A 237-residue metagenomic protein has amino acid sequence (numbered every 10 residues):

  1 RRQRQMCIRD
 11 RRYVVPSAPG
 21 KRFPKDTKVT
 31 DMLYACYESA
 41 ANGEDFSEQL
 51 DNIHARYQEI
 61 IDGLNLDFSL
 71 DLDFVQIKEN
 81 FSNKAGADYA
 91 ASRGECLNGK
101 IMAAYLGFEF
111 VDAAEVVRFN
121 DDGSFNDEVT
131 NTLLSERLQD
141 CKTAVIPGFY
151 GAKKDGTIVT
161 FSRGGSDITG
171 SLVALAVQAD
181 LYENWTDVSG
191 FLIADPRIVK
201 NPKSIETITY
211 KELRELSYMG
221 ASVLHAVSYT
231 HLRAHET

Functional and structural regions predicted by a protein language model:
R1-Q5, R9-H231: Nucleotide/pyrophosphate-binding catalytic subdomain
H231-T237: A short, hydrophobic C-terminal helix/tail in secreted or cell-surface proteins
